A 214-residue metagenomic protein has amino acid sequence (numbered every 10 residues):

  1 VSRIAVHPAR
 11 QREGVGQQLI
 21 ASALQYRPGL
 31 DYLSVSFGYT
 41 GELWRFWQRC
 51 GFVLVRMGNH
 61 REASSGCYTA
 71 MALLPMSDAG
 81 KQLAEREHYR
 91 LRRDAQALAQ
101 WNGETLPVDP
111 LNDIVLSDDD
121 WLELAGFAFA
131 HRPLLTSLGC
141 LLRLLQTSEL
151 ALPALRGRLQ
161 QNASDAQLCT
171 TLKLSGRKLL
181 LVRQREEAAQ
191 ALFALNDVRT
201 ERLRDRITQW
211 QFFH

Functional and structural regions predicted by a protein language model:
V1-S2, Q11-A23: Glycine-rich acyl-CoA binding loop
R3-I4, P8, Q25-H214: Terminal substrate-recognition subdomain of acyl/acetyltransferases
